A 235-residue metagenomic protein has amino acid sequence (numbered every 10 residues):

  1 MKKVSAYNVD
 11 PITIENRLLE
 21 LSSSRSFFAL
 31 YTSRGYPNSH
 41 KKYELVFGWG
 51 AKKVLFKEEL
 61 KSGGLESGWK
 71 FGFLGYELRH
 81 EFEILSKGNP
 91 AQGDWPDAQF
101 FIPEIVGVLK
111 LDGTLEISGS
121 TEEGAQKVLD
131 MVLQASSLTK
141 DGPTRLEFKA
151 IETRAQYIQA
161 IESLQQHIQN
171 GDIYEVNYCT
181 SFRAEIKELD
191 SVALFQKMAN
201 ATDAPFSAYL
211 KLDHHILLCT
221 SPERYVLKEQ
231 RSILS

Functional and structural regions predicted by a protein language model:
M1-S235: Extended alpha-helical targeting/anchoring segments, especially N-terminal organellar/secretory targeting helices
